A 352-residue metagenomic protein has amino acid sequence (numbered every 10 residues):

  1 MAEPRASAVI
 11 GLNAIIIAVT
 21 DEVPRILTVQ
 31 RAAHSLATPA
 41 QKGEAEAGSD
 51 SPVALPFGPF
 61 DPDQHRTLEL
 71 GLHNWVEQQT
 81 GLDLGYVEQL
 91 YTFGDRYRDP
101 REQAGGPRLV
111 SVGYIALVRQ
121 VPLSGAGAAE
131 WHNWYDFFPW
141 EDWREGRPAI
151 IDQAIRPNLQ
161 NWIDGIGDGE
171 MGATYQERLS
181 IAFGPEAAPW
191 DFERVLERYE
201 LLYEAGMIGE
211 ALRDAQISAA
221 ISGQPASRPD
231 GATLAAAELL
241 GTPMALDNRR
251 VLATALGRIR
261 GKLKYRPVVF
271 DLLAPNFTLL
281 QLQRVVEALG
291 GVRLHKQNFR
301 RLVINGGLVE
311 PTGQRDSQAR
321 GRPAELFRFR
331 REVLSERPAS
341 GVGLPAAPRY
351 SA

Functional and structural regions predicted by a protein language model:
A2-I26: Conserved N-terminal beta-strand and adjoining loop/helix that marks the start of the Nudix/MutT-like hydrolase domain
A2-P4, R101-Q103, G313-A319: Short proline/glycine-enriched turn/loop segments at secondary-structure junctions
V23-Y86, L90-D95, K262-E287: Conserved Nudix-box catalytic region and its N-terminal flanking loop in Nudix hydrolases and closely related
P62, E69-I217, I221, K262-V269 (+1 more regions): Active-site segment of metal-dependent pyrophosphate-handling enzymes, primarily the Nudix hydrolase catalytic core
H73, F299-V303, Q318: Short, hydrophobic-biased segments on the C-terminal half of alpha helices that form "recognition helices"
R108-V110, A116, G307-A352: Long, intrinsically disordered, low-complexity Ser/Thr/Pro-rich regulatory/activation regions of nuclear proteins
D230, L234-L272: A mid-sequence, solvent-exposed acidic-amphipathic segment
R293-G313: Charge-enriched amphipathic alpha-helical scaffolds
